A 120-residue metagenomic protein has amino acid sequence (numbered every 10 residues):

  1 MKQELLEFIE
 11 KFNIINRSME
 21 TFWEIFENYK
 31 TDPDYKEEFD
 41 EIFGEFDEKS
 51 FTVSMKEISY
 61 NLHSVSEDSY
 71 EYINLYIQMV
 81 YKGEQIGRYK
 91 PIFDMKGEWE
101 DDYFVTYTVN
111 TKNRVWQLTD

Functional and structural regions predicted by a protein language model:
M1-E41: N-terminal trafficking/processing presequences and adjacent post-cleavage segments of proteins routed to secretion
T21, D34, E38, H63 (+3 more regions): Generic alpha-helix signal with a bias toward terminal, lower-confidence helices and secondary-structure junctions
N28, D34, S59, S69-E71 (+3 more regions): Intrinsically disordered, low-complexity N-terminal regions enriched in serine/proline/glycine with scattered basic
N28-D40, G44-F46, N61-S64, N74-Y76 (+1 more regions): Flexible "stalk/tail and boundary" regions
I42-F51, D101-F104: Short, charge-rich amphipathic interface segments used for partner binding and complex assembly
F46-P91: Exposed beta-strand-loop-beta-strand "reactive/processing" segments of non-cytosolic proteins
I86-D120: A short, surface-exposed interaction/processing loop segment used at functional sites
